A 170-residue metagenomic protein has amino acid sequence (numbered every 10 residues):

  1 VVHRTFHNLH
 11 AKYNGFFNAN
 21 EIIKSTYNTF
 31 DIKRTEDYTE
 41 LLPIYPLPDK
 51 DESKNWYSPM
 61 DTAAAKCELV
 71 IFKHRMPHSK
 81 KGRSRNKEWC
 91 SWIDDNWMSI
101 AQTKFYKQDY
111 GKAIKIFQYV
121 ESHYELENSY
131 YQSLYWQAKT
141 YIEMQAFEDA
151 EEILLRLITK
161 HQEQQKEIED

Functional and structural regions predicted by a protein language model:
V1-D170: Acidic, polar-rich low-complexity tracts and alpha-helical solenoid repeat scaffolds
